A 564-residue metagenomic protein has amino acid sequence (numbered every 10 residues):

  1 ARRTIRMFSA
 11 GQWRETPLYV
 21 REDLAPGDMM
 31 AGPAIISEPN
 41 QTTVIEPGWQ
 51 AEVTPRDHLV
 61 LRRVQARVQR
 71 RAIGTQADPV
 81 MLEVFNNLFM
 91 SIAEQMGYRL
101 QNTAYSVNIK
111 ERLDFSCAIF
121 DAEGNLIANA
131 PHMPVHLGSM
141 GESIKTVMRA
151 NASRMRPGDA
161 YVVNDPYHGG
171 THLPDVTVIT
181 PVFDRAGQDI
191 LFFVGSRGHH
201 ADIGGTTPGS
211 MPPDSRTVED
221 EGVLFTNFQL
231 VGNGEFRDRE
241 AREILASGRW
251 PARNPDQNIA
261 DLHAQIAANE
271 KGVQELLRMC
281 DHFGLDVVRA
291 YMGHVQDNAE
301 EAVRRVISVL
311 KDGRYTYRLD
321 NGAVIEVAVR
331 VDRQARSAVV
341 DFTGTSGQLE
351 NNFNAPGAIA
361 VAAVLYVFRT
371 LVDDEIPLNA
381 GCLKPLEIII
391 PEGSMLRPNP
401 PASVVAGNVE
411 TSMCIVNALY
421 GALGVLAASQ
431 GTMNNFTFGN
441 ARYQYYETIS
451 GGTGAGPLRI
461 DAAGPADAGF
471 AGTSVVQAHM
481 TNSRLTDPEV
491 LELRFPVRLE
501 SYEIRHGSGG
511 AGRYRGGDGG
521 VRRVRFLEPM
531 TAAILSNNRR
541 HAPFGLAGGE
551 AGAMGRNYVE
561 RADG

Functional and structural regions predicted by a protein language model:
A1-G564: C-terminal, non-catalytic interaction/recognition modules in large multi-subunit enzymes and RNPs
